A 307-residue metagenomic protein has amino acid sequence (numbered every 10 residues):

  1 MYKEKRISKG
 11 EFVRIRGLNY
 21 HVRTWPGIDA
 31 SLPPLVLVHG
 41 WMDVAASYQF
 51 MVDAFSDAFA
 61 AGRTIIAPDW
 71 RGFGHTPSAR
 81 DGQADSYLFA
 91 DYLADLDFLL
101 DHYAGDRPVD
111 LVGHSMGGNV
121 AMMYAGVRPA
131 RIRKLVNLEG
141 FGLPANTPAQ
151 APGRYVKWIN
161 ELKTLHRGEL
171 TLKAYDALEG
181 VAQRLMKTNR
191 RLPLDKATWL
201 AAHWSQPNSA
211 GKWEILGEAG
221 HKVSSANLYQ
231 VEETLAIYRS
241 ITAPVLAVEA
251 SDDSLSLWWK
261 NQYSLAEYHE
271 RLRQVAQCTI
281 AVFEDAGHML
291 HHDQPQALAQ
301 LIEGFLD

Functional and structural regions predicted by a protein language model:
Y2-N19: N-terminal cap/lid segment of alpha/beta-hydrolase-fold proteins
I15-L18, T64-V112, G153, Q300: Active-site loop/oxyanion-hole signature of alpha/beta-hydrolase fold enzymes
T24-D81: Conserved HGGG/HGGXW glycine-rich cap/lid loop of the alpha/beta-hydrolase fold
Y103-A151: Conserved hydrolase catalytic core segment
L138-K173: A catalytic-pocket lid/entrance helix-loop region that shapes and gates access to the active site across common
L172-L257: Alpha/beta-hydrolase
S240-A286: Conserved loop-alpha-helix segment in the C-terminal half of the alpha/beta-hydrolase fold that carries the catalytic
Q274-D307: Catalytic active-site module of serine/aspartate enzymes centered on a nucleophile-bearing elbow/loop
